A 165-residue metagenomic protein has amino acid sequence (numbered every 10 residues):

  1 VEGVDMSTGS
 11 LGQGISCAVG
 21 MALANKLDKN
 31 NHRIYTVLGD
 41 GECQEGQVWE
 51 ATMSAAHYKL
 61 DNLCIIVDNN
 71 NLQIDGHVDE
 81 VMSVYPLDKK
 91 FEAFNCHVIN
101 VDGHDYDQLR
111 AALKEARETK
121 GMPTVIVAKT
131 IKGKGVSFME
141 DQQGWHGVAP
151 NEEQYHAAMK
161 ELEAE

Functional and structural regions predicted by a protein language model:
V1-E165: Glycine-rich ThDP/TPP pyrophosphate-binding loop and its adjacent helix/strand module within ThDP-dependent enzymes
